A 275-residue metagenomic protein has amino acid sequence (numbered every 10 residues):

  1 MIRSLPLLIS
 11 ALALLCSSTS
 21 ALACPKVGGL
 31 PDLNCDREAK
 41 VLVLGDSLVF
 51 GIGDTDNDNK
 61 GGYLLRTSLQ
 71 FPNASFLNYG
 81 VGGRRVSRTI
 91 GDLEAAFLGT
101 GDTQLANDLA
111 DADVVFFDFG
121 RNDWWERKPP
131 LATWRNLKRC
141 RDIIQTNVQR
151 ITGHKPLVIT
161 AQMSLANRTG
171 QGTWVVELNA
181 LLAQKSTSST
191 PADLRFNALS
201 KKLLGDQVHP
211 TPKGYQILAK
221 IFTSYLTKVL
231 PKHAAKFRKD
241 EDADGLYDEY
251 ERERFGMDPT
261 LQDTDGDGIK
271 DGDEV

Functional and structural regions predicted by a protein language model:
M1-S4, P156: Positively charged n-region of N-terminal signal peptides that target proteins for export
P6-S17: Bacterial N-terminal signal peptides
L22-G80: Serine-esterase "nucleophile elbow" of acetyl-processing enzymes
K26-L30, C35, T227-A243, V275: Low-complexity, Pro/Thr/Ser/Gly/Ala-rich linker/spacer regions in secreted, extracellular modular proteins
E38, A110-A112, A243: Local beta-strand N-terminus motif with an aromatic residue
L69-F71, E94-K236: Alpha-helical cap/lid subdomain in secreted, periplasmic, or secretory-pathway luminal O-acyl-processing enzymes
R84-L98: Structural motif
A235-V275: Extracellular calcium-associated, cysteine-rich motifs in secreted modular proteins
